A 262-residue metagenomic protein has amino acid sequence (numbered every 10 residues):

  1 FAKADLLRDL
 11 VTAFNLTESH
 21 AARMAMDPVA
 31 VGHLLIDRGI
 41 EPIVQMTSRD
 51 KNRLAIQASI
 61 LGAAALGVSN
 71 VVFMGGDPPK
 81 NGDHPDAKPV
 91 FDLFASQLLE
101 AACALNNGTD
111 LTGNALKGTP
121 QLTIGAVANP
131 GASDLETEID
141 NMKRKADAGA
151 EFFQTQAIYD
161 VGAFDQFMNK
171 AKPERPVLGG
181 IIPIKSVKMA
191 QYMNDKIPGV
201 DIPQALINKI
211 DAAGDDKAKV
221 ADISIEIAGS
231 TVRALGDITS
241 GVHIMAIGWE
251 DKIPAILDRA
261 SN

Functional and structural regions predicted by a protein language model:
F1-A13, K145: Conserved N-terminal beta1-alpha1 strand-loop-helix module at the mouth
A2, P89-T112, L116-K117, V127-A132 (+3 more regions): Active-site pocket-lining/capping segments in soluble small-molecule metabolic enzymes
D9, L66, A148, D237-I238: Structural motif
A13-M24, M46-T47, V72-F73, E151-Y159 (+2 more regions): Catalytic beta/alpha-barrel core
F14, A63, K145, G149 (+2 more regions): Conserved, mostly hydrophobic/aromatic
A22-L34, N52-S59, P78-A115, L135-T137 (+2 more regions): Active-site-adjacent beta->alpha loops and helix N-cap segments on the catalytic face of soluble alpha/beta enzymes
V44-S48, N52-P79: A generic, well-ordered mixed alpha/beta core segment in the N-terminal half of proteins
K217-N262: C-terminal amphipathic alpha-helical "assembly" element that mediates oligomerization/partner interfaces or acts as
